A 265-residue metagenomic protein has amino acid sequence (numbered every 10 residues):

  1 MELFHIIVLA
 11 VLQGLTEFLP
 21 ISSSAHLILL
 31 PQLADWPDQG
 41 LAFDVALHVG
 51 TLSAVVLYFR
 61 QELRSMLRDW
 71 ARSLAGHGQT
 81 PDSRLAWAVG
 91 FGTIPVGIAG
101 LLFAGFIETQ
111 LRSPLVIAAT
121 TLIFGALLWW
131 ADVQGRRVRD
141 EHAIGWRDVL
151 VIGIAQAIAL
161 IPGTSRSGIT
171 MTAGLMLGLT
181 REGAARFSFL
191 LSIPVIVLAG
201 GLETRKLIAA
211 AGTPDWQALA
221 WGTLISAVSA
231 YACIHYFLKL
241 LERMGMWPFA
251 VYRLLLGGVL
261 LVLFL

Functional and structural regions predicted by a protein language model:
M1-L265: Multi-pass membrane proteins that catalyze or facilitate reactions on polyprenyl-/lipid-phosphate substrates and their
